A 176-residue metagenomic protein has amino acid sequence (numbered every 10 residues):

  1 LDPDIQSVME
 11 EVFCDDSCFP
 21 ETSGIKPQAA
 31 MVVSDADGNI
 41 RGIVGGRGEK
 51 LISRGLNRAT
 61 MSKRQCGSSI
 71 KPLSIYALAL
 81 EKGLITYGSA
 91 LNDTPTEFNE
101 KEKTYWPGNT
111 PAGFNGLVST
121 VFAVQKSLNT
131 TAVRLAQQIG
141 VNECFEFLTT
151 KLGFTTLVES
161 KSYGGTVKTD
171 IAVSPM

Functional and structural regions predicted by a protein language model:
P3-D35, F122-Q125, Q137: Beta-lactamase-like hydrolase cores
P3-S7, K50-L51, R64-S69, I85 (+4 more regions): Soluble non-cytosolic domains of exported or imported proteins
M9, G38, Q65-L91, A123: Active-site SXXK
G24-I52: A short, well-structured edge-of-sheet supersecondary motif
G48-S62: A short, polar/charged loop-to-alpha-helix boundary motif
L84-C144, T169: Conserved catalytic neighborhood of penicillin-recognizing serine enzymes
I139-E159: Short, charged, amphipathic alpha-helices and their helix-cap/turn boundaries
T155-M176: Active-site-proximal helix/loop microenvironment of the serine DD-peptidase/beta-lactamase transpeptidase fold
